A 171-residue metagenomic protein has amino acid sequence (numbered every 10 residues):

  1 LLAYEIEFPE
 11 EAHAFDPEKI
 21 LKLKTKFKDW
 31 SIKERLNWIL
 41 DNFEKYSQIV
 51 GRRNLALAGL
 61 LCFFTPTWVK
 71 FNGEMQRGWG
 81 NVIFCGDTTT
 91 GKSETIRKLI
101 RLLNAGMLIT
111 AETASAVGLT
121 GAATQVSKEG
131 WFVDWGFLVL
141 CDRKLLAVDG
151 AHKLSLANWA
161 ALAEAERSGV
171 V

Functional and structural regions predicted by a protein language model:
A3-L57: Charged, amphipathic alpha-helical linker segments immediately N-terminal to NTP-binding catalytic cores
L36-V171: Conserved ASCE/P-loop NTPase catalytic core
